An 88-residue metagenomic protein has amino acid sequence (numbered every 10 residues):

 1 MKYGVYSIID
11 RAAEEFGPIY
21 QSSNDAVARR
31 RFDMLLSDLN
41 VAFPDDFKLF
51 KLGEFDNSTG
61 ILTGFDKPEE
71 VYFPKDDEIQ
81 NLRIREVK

Functional and structural regions predicted by a protein language model:
M1-F16: Short aromatic-glycine-(Arg/Gly/Cys) micro-motifs in beta-strand/loop hairpins
S7-I8, Q21, K48-F50: Conserved short hydrophobic patches within well-ordered secondary structure
D10, R30, L82-I84: Short, intrinsically disordered low-complexity segments
R11, D25, L52-F55: Generic structural motif
E15-F16, R29, S58-T59: Eukaryotic short linear interaction motifs
E15-N24: A short, exposed loop/beta-hairpin motif centered on an aromatic-Gly-Thr core
S23-P44: A short, charged, amphipathic alpha-helix used as a generic interaction element across diverse proteins
S37-K88: Short, mixed-charge low-complexity intrinsically disordered segments
